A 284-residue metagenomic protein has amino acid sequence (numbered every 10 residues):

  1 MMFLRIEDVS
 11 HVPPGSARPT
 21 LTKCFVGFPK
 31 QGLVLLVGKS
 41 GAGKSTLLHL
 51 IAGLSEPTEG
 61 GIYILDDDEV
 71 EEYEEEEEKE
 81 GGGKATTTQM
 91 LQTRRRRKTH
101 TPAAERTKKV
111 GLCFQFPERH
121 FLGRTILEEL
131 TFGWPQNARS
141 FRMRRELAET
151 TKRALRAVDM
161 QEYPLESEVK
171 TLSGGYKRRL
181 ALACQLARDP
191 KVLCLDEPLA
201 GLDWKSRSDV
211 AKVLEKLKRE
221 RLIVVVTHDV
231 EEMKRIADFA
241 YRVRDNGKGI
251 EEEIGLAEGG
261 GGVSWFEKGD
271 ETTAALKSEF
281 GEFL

Functional and structural regions predicted by a protein language model:
A52: Helix-to-loop junction immediately C-terminal to a conserved catalytic motif
E69-G111: ABC ATPase NBD coupling module
R145-P164: Conserved ABC ATPase "signature" region
E168-L172: Conserved ABC ATPase signature
L193-E197: Catalytic Walker B motif of ABC-type/P-loop ATPase nucleotide-binding domains
R221-V226: Conserved H-loop
N246-F283: Conserved beta-strand-loop-alpha-helix hinge in the C-terminal portion of ABC ATPase nucleotide-binding domains
